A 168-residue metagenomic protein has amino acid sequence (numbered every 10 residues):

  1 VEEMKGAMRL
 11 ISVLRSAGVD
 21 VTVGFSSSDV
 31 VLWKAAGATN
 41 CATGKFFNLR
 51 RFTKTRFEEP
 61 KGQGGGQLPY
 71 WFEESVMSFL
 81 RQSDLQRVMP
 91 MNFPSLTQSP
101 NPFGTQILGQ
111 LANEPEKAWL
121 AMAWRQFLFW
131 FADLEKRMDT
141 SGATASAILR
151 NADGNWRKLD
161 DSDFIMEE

Functional and structural regions predicted by a protein language model:
V1-C41, K45-F47: Eukaryote-skewed repeat-based solenoidal scaffolds used as protein-protein interaction platforms, primarily
E2-E3, E58, E73-E74, E116 (+2 more regions): Glutamate identity and glutamate-enriched acidic tracts
R9, R15, R50-R51, R56 (+6 more regions): Arginine residue identity/basic-tract feature
T22, T39, T43, T53-T55 (+4 more regions): Residue-identity detector for threonine
F25, F46-F47, F52, F57 (+6 more regions): Phenylalanine-focused residue identity feature
K34-A35, T39-L80, D84: Short helix/strand-capping turn motifs
G62-P115: Charged, amphipathic alpha-helical linkers/stalks
S95-E168: C-terminal extensions of enzymes
